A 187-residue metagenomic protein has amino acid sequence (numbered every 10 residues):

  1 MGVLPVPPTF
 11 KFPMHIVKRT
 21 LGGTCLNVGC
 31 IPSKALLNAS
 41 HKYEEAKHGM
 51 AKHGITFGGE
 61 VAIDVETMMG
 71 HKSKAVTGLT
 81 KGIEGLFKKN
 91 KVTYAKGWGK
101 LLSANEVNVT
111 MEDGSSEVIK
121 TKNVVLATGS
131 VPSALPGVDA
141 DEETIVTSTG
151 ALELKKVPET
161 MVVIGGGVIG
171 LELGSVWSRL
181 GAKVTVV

Functional and structural regions predicted by a protein language model:
M1-H15, G170-R179: N-terminal Rossmann-like FAD-binding beta1-loop-alpha1 element of flavoenzymes
T9-K11, I16-V157, T185: Glycine-rich flavin
K155-V187: Rossmann-like NAD(P)H-binding beta-loop-alpha module
